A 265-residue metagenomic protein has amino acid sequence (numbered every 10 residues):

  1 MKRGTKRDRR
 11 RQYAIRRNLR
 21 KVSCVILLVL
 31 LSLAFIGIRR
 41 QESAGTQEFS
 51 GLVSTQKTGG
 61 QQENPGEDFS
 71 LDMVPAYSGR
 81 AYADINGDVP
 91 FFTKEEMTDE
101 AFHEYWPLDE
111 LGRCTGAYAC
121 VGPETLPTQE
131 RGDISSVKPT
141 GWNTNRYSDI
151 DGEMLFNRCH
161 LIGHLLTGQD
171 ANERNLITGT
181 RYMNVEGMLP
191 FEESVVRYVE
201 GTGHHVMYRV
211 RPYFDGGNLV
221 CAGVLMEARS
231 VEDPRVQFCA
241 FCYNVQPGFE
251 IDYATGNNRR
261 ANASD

Functional and structural regions predicted by a protein language model:
M1-L19: N-terminal Lys/Arg-rich, disordered targeting/topogenic segments
R10, N18, R40, S54 (+7 more regions): Short linear sequence elements within intrinsically disordered, low-complexity coil regions
A14-I15, R20-C24, S43-A44: General helical structural elements
V22-G37: Hydrophobic membrane-insertion alpha-helices, especially the h-region of bacterial N-terminal signal peptides
Q41-K94: N-terminal, intrinsically disordered, polar/charged segments of Gram-positive cell-envelope systems that serve as
E95-D265: Domain-level detector of nuclease and nuclease-like folds in predominantly extracellular/periplasmic contexts
